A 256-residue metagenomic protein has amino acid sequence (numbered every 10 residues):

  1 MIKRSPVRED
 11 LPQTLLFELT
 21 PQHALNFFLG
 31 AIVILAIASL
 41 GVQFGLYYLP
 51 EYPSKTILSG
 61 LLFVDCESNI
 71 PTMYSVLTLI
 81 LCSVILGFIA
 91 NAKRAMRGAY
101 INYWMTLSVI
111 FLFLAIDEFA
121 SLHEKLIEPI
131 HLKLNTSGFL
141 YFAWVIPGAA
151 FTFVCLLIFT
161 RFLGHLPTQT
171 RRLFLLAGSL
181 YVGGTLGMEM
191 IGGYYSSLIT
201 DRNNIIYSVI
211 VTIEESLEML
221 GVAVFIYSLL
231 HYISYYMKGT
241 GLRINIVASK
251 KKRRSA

Functional and structural regions predicted by a protein language model:
I2-R4, P71-F88, I146-L157, S216-Y232: Hydrophobic cores of alpha-helical transmembrane segments in multi-pass inner/ER membrane proteins, independent
G30-P53: Alpha-helical transmembrane segments of multi-pass membrane proteins
L49, E124-K133, I191-E214: Interfacial helix-loop-helix junctions of multi-pass membrane proteins
E51-S68, H131-L134: Perimembrane loop-to-helix junctions flanking transmembrane segments
N91-N102, R161-L173: Membrane-interface helix-boundary motifs at transmembrane edges
Y103-F111, T168-G193: Alpha-helical transmembrane segments of multi-pass integral membrane proteins
A115-L157: Membrane-proximal helix-loop-helix units in multi-pass membrane proteins
M237-A256: Short, highly charged, low-complexity non-transmembrane loops/tails of multi-pass membrane proteins
